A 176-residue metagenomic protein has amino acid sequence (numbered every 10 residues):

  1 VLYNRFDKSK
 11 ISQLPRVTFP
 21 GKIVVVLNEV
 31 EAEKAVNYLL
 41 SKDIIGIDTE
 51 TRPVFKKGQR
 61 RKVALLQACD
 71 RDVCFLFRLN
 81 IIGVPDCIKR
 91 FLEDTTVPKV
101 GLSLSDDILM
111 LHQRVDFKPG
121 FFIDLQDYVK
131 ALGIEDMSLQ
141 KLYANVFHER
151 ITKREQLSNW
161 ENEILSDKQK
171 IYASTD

Functional and structural regions predicted by a protein language model:
V1-I45, R114, L125: N-terminal accessory regions of nucleic-acid-interacting proteins
K34-A35, G83-T95: Short, basic/hydrophobic alpha-helical segments
L39, I44-K57: Short acidic, Gly/Ser-rich segments with clustered Asp/Glu that frequently serve as metal-coordination loops in enzyme
G46, V97-L104: Acidic beta-strand-to-loop metal/phosphate-binding motif
F55-D72: A short alpha/beta connector and helix-capping loop motif
V73, D94-K99: Short active-site oxyanion
I123-N145, Q169: Short alpha-helix plus adjacent loop in nuclease-associated cores
A144-D176: Acidic, Mg2+-coordinating catalytic module of metal-dependent nucleases/exonucleases that use a two-metal-ion mechanism
